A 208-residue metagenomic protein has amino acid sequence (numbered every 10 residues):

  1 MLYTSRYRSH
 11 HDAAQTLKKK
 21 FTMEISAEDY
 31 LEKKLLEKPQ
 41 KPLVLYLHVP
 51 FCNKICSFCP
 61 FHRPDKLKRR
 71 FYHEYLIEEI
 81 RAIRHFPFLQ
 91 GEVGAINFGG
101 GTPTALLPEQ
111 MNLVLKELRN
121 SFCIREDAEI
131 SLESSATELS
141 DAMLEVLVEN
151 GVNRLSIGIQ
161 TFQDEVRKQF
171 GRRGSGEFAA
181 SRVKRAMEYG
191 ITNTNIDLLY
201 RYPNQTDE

Functional and structural regions predicted by a protein language model:
M1-V44, K54, L89: Flexible, acidic/Gly-rich N-terminal and inter-domain linker regions that tether and position cofactor-handling modules
T4-S9, S57-F61, E117-L118: A broad, low-specificity signal for short, low-complexity segments enriched in glycine/proline and polar/charged
H10, H48, L106-L107: Short acidic/polar alpha-helix capping motifs at helix-coil junctions
E37-P39, H48-P50, E188: Short glycine/proline-enriched loop/turn "hinge" motifs that connect secondary-structure elements and lie
V44, S57, I130: Divalent metal-dependent hydrolysis catalytic cores, especially in the metallo-beta-lactamase
L45-L47, I157: Short beta-strand motif preference
L47-H62: Local cysteine-cluster metal-coordination motifs and their immediate loop/turn environment, predominantly Fe-S cluster
H62-F88, E92-E208: Conserved non-cysteine loop/helix-boundary elements of the Radical SAM core domain that shape
